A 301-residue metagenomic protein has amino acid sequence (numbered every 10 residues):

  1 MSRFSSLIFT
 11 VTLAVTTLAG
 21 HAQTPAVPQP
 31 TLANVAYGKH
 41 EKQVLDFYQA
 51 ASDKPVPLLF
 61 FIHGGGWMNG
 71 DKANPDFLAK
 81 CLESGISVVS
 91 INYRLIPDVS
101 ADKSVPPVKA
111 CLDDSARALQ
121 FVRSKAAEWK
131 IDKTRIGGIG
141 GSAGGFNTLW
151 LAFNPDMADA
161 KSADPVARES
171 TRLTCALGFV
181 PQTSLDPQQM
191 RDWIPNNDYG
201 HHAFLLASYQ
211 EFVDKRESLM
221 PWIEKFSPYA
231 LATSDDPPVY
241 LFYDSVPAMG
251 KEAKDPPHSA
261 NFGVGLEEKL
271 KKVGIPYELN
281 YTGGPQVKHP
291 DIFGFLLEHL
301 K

Functional and structural regions predicted by a protein language model:
Q23-D53, T233: N-terminal cap/lid segment of alpha/beta-hydrolase-fold proteins
V27, H40, A152-M157, P187-L231 (+2 more regions): Mobile cap/lid helix-loop segments that gate and shape the active-site cleft of serine hydrolases
A36, D71, F77, V89-K133 (+1 more regions): Catalytic nucleophile-loop/oxyanion-hole region of alpha/beta-hydrolase and closely related hydrolase-like folds
D46-Y48, V239-K254, A260-K301: C-terminal catalytic histidine-bearing segment of alpha/beta-hydrolase fold enzymes
K54-V56, G64-S100, F146, A158-D159: Short substrate-entry loop that stabilizes the transition state in hydrolases
I62-G64, V122: The conserved beta1-alpha1 loop
Q120-W193: Primarily recognizes the serine-hydrolase "nucleophile elbow" in alpha/beta-hydrolase and SGNH/GDSL folds
S170-T174, T233-V239, V273-I275: Short, proline-enriched alpha-helix->beta-strand connector loops that line the catalytic pocket of alpha/beta-hydrolase
